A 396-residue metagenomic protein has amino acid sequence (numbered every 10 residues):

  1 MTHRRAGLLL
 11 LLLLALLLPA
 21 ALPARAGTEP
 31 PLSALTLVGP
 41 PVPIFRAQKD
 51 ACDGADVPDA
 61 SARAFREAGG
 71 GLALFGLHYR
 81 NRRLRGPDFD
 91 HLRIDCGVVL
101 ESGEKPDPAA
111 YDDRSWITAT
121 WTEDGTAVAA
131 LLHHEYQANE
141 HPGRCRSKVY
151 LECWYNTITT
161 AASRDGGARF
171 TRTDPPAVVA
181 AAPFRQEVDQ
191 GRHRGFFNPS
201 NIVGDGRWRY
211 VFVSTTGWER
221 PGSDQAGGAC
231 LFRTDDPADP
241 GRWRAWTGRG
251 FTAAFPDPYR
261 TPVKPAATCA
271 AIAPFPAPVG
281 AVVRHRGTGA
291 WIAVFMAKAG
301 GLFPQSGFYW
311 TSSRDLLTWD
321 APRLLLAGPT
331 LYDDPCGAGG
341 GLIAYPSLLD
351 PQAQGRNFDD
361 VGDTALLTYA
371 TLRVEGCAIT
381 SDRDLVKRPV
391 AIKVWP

Functional and structural regions predicted by a protein language model:
M1-L10: Bacterial N-terminal signal peptides that target proteins for export
L9-A20: Bacterial N-terminal signal peptides
L22-R25: Sec/Tat signal peptide C-region and signal peptidase I cleavage site
G27-D113, W121-V188, D205-F275, R284-G337 (+1 more regions): Beta-rich carbohydrate-recognition and catalytic domains
P58-A60, R114-I117, F196-N198, P276-V279 (+1 more regions): Beta-rich catalytic cores
A64, T120, S200-I202, G280-V282 (+1 more regions): Hydrophobic core register within WD40 beta-propeller blades
R185-F197: Active-site cleft segment of glycoside hydrolase catalytic domains centered on the general acid/base Glu
L342-R356: A short, acidic, amphipathic alpha-helical segment used as a generic capping/interface helix at domain edges
